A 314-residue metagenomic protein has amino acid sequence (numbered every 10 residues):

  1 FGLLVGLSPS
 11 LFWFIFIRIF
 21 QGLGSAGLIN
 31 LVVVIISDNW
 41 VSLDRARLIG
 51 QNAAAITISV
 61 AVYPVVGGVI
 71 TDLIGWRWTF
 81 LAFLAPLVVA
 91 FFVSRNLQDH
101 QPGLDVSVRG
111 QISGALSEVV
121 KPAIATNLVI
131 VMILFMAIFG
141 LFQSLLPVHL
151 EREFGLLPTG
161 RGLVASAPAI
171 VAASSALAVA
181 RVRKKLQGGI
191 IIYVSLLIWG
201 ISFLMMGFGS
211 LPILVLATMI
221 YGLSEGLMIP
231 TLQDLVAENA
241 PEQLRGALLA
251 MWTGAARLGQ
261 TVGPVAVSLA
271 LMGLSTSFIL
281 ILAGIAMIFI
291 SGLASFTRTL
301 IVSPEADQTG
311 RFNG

Functional and structural regions predicted by a protein language model:
F1-L3, I190-L204: Structural signature of the two symmetry-related core transmembrane helices
L7-W13, F208-S210: Helix-breaking motifs and short loop linkers at transmembrane-helix boundaries and internal kinks in secondary membrane
I19-A55: Cytoplasmic helix-loop-helix junction between adjacent transmembrane helices in 12-TM secondary transporters
Q51-R95: Helix-loop-helix hairpin linking two adjacent transmembrane segments in secondary transporters
L84-G103, L293-R298: C-terminal membrane-cytosol helix-exit motif in multi-pass small-molecule transporters
D99-L128, G314: Juxtamembrane intracellular "pre-TM" segments in multi-pass secondary transporters
S175-Q187, L271: Helix-to-loop junctions at the C-terminal end of transmembrane segments in multipass secondary transporters
Q243-L274: A late C-terminal transmembrane helix in Major Facilitator Superfamily
